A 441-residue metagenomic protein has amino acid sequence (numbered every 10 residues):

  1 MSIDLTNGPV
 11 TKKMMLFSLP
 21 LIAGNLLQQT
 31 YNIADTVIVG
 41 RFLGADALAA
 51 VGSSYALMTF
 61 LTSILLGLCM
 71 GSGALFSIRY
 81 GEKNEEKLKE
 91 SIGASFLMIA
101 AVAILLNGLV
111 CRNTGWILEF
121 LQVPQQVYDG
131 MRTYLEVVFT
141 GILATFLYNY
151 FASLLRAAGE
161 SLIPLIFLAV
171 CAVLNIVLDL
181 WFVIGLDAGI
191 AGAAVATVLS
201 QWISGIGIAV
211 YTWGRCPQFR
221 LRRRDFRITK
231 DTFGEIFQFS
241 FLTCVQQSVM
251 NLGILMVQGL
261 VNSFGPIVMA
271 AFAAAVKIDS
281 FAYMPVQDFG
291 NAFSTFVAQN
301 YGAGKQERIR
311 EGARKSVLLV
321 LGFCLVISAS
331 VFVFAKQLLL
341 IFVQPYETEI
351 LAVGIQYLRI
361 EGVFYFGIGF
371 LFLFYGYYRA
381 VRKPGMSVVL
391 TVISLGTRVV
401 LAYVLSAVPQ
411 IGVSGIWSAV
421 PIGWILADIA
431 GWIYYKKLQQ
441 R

Functional and structural regions predicted by a protein language model:
M1-S18, F76-G141, G185-F241, V297-F364 (+1 more regions): Short alpha-helical transmembrane segments in multi-pass integral membrane proteins
L5-F42, A56-G71, L75, A100-N107 (+5 more regions): N-terminal transmembrane alpha-helices
L16-D35, V137, C171, S200-S204 (+4 more regions): Transmembrane helical elements of multi-pass membrane transporters/channels
L26, T30-A49, L118-Q125, W181-A188 (+6 more regions): Helix-terminus/linker motif at the lipid-water interface of multi-pass membrane proteins
A45-A56, L135, A194, P266-F281 (+2 more regions): Small-residue hotspots at the loop-to-helix junctions and early N-terminal turns of transmembrane alpha-helices
L48-G108, T145-P164, A271-A335, I368-L390: Small-residue-rich hydrophobic transmembrane alpha-helices
F60-S63, N175-D179, G205-A209, F281-M284 (+3 more regions): Hydrophobic transmembrane alpha-helices of multi-pass small-molecule transporters
C69, V137-R156, P164-A172, A193-I208 (+4 more regions): Short runs within selected transmembrane alpha-helices of multi-pass transporters and secretion channels
